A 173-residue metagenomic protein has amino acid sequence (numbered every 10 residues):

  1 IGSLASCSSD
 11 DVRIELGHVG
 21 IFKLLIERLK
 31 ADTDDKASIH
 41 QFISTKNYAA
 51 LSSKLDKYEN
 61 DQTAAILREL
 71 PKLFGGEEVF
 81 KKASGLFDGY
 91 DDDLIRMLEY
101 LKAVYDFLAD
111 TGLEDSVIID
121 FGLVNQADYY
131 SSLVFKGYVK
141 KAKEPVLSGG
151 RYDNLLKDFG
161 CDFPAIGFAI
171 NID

Functional and structural regions predicted by a protein language model:
I1-S9, S53-D173: Positively charged, Gly/Ser-enriched RNA/tRNA-binding surfaces
C7-D11, D32-D35: A short alpha->loop->secondary-structure connector
E15-G17, I43-K46, E59: Short acidic alpha-helix initiation/capping motifs at coil-to-helix transition points, especially at protein N-termini
L16-L24: Short, conserved phosphate-binding/catalytic loop or strand-edge motifs used in phosphoryl-/nucleotidyl-transfer
G20-I21, F42, V124-N125: Short secondary-structure capping/turn micro-motifs that flank functional sites
K23-T33, D128-F135: Short glycine/threonine-rich loop-to-helix capping motif typified by GTGT followed within a few residues by an Asp-Pro
A31-S53, L113, V139: Acidic, His- and aromatic-enriched active-site or binding-groove loops in soluble protein domains that engage sugars
